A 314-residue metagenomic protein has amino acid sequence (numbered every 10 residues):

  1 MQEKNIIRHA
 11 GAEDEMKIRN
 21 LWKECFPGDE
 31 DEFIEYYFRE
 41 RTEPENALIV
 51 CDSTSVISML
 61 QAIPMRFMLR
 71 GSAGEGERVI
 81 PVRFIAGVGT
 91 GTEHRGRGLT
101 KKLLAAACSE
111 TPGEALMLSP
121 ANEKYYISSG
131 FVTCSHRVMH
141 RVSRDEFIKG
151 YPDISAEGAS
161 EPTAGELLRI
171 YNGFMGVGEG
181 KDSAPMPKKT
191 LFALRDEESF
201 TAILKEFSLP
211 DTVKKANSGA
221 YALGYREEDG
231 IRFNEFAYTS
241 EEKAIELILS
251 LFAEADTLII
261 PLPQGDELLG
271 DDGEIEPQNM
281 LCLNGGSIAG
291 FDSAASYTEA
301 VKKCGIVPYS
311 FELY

Functional and structural regions predicted by a protein language model:
I6, P112-L116, F233: Short active-site oxyanion
E15, K23-G74, G180-D182, P187-V213: Active-site rim helix/loop that mediates acceptor-substrate recognition in acyltransferases
I49, S55-M65, V82-F84, G89 (+2 more regions): Conserved beta-strand in the GNAT
G87-S109, S240-L251: Conserved acetyl-CoA-binding loop-helix of GNAT-fold acetyltransferases
L104, S109-A121, E254-Q264: Conserved GNAT acetyl-CoA-binding A-motif
Y126-F131: Conserved active-site tyrosine of GNAT-family acetyltransferases
V132-E242: Amide-forming acyltransferase catalytic core, primarily the GNAT-like/NAT-type and related acyltransferase folds
V132-K149, Y225-E228, E235-E242, I248-Y314: Active-site/acyl-donor-binding loops of N-acyltransferases
